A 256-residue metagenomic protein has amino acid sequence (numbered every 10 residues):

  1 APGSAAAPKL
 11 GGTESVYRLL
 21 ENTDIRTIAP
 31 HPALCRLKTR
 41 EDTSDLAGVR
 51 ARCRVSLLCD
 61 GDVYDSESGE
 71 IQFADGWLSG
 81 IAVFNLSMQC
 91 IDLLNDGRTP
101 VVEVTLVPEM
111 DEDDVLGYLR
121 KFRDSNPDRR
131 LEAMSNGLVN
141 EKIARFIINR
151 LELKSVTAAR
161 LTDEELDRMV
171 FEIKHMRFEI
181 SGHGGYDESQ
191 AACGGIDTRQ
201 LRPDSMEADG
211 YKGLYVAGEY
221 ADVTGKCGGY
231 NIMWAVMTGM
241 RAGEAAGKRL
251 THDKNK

Functional and structural regions predicted by a protein language model:
A1-G12, L20-E21, I71-A74, S79 (+2 more regions): Short hydrophobic core segments
A1-T43: Glycine-rich loop(s) and the adjacent beta-strand/alpha-helix scaffold that form part
G3-P8, R36, A74, L78-S79 (+2 more regions): Glycine-rich phosphate/pyrophosphate-binding beta-alpha loops
P8, Y17, D65, V101-E103 (+7 more regions): Domain-scale detector for complete catalytic domains at protein termini or as standalone homologs
V16-T23, M233-L250: An active-site-proximal "capping" alpha-helix that borders the catalytic cofactor pocket
E21-R26, D124, K174-E179, K248-T251: Generic secondary-structure signature for well-ordered alpha-helical cores
I25-H31, C35-R160: An anion/pyrophosphate-binding glycine-rich loop and adjacent beta-alpha core in soluble alpha-beta enzymes
A144-T224: A glycine-rich dinucleotide-binding beta-alpha-beta segment and adjacent secondary-structure elements that constitute
